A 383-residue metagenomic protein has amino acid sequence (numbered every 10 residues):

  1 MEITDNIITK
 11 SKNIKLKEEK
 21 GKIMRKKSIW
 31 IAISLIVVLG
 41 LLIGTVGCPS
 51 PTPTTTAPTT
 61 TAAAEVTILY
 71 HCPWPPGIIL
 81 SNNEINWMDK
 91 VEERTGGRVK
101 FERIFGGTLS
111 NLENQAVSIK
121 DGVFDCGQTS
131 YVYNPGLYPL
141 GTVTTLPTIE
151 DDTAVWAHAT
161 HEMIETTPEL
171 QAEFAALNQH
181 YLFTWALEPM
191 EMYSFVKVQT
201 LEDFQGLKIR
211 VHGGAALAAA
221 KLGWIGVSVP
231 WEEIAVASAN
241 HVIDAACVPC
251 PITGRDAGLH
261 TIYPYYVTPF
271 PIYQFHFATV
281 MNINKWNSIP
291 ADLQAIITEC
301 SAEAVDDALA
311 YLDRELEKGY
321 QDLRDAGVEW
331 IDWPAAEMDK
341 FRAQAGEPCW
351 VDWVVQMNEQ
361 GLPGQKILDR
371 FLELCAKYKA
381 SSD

Functional and structural regions predicted by a protein language model:
M1-T67, A380-D383: Short, low-complexity disordered leader/linker segments with a strong preference for bacterial N-terminal type II
C48-P51, A62-A157, E165, E169-D383: N-terminal secretory/targeting leader peptides
